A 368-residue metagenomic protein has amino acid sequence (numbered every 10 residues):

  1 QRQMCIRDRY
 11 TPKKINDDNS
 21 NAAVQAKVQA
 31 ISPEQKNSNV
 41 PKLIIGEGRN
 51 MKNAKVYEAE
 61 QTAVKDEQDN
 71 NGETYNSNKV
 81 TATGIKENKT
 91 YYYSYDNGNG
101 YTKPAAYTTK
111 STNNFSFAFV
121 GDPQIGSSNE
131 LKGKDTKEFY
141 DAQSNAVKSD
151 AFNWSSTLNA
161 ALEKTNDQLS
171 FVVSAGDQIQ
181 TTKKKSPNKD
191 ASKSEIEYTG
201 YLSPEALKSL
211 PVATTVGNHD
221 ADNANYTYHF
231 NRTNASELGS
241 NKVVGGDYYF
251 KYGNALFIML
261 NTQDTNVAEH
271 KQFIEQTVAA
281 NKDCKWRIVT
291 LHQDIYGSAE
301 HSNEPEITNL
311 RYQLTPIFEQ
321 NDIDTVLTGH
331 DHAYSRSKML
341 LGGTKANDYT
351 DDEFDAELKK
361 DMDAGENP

Functional and structural regions predicted by a protein language model:
Q1-I6: Short, small-residue-biased leader/transition segments that mark boundaries at the very start of proteins
A30-P33, W154-D222, Q320: Core catalytic region of metal-dependent phosphoesterases/phosphodiesterases, especially metallo-beta-lactamase-like
N50, E87-T90, S94-S186: N-terminal active-site segment of His-dependent metallophosphoesterases
N76-A82, Y92-A106, K137-S144, K185-D283 (+2 more regions): Extended active-site neighborhood of metal-dependent phosphoesterases/phosphodiesterases
N113-S116, N166-V172, L207-A213, Y252-F257 (+3 more regions): Loop/turn elements at helix/coil->beta-strand transitions in domains of secreted/extracellular proteins
F119-G121, F171-D177, L210-N218, N261 (+2 more regions): Active-site neighborhood of phospho(di)ester-bond hydrolases with catalytic His/Asp-centered motifs
I125-N129, I179-K183, V216-A224, N266-A268 (+2 more regions): Active-site environment of divalent metal-dependent phosphoester hydrolases
S174-T182, N281-H301: Short acidic, glycine-rich surface-loop motifs adjacent to enzyme active sites
